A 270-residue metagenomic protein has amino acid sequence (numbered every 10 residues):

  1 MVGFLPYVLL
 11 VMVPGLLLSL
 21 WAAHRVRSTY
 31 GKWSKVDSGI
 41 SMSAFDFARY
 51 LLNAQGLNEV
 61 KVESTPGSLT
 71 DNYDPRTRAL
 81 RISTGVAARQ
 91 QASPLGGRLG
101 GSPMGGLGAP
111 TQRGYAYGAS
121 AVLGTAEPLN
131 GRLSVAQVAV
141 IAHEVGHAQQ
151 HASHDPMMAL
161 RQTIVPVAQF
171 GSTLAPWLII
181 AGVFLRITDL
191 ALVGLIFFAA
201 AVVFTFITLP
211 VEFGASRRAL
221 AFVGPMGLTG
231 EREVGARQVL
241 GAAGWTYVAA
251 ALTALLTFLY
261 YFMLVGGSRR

Functional and structural regions predicted by a protein language model:
M1-V11: Feature marks short, highly hydrophobic, charge-poor N-terminal signal-anchor/signal peptide-like helices that anchor
P6, A23-G171, V203-L256, M263-R270: Polar-ligand-bearing catalytic/cofactor-coordination segments of membrane-embedded or membrane-tethered inner-membrane
L9-R25: N-terminal, Lys/Arg- and Ser/Thr-rich interaction peptides
L10, P14, V167, G171-A181 (+2 more regions): Lipid-exposed faces of alpha-helical membrane segments in multi-pass integral membrane proteins
S19, A23, I179, R186 (+2 more regions): Hydrophobic alpha-helical segments of integral membrane proteins
W21, A175, A191-G194, F198 (+2 more regions): Residues forming well-ordered secondary-structure scaffolds
Q150-P156, L178-D189: Membrane-helix exit/interface motif
A181-I196, G267-R270: Membrane-interfacial helix-loop-helix connectors in multipass membrane proteins
